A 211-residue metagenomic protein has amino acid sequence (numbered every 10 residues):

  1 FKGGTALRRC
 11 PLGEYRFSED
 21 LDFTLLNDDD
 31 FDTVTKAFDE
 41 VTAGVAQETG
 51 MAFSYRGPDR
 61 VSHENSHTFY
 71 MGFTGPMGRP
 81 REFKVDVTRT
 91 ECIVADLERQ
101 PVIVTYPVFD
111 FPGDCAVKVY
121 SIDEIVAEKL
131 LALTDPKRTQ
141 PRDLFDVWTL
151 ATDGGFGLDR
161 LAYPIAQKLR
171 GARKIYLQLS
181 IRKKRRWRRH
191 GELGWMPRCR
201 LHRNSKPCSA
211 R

Functional and structural regions predicted by a protein language model:
F1-P11: Short gly/ser-rich loop at a beta-strand->alpha-helix junction or flexible surface loop bordering the NTP-binding
R9-L21, L25-R211: Structured mid-to-C-terminal alpha-helical surface segments
